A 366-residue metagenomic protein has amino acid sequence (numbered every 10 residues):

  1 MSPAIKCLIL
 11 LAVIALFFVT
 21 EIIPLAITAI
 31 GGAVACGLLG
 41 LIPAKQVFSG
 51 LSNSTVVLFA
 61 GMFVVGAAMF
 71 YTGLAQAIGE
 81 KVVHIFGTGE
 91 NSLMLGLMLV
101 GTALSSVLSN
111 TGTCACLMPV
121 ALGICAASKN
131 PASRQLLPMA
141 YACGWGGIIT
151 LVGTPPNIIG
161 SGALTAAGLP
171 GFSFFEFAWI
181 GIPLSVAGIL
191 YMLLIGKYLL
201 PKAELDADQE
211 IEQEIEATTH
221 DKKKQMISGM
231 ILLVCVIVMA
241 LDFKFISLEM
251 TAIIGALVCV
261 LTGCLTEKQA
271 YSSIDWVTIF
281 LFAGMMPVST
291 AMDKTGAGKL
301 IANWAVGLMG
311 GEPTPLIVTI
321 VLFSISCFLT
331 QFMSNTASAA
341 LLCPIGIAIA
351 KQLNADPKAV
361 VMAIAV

Functional and structural regions predicted by a protein language model:
M1-A60, V64-G66, E176-N303, T319: Hydrophobic transmembrane alpha-helices of multi-pass small-molecule transporters
P3-A4, I22, L51-S52, M69 (+12 more regions): Alpha-helix capping and helix-loop boundary segments enriched in small/acidic/polar residues
K6, V65, A127-A142, G146-E214 (+2 more regions): Juxtamembrane and boundary regions of transmembrane helices in multi-pass small-molecule transporters and channels
V13, I27, G31-V34, L38-S128 (+1 more regions): Membrane-embedded alpha-helical segments and adjacent helix-loop junctions characteristic of multi-pass solute
I14-I23, V100-S109, Y141-V152, I237-K244 (+2 more regions): Transmembrane alpha-helix interface/packing and boundary motifs in multi-pass membrane proteins, characterized by
I27-G32, N110-L117, L137, I149-G153 (+3 more regions): Hydrophobic alpha-helical membrane segments of integral membrane proteins
G40, F70, V83, G87 (+11 more regions): Non-catalytic alpha-helical coupling and interface elements of nucleotide-dependent molecular machines and regulators
C114, P138, F175-E176, G188 (+8 more regions): Active-site-proximal structural scaffolding
